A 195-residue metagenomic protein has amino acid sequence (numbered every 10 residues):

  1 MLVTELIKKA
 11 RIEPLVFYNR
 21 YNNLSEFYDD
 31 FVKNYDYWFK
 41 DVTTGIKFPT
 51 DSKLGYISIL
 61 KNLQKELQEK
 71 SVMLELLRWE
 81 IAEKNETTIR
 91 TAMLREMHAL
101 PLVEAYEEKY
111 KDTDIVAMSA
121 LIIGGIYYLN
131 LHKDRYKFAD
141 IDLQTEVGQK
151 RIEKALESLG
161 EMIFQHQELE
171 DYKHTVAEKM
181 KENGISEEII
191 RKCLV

Functional and structural regions predicted by a protein language model:
M1-E26, D30: Helix-turn-helix
E5, S58, L76, A117-G124: Amphipathic alpha-helical interaction segments
Y28-Y35, T91: Alpha-helical DNA-contacting segments of helix-turn-helix folds
D30, T43-M73, D112, S119: Hydrophobic alpha-helical connector segments
N34, W38, E66, K70 (+4 more regions): Phosphate/oxyanion-binding loops and surfaces in catalytic or ligand/nucleic-acid-binding neighborhoods
D41, K65-E104, L143-E146: Short secondary-structure transition hinges
E104-L159, I163-V176, E187-E188: Hydrophobic/aromatic-rich alpha-helical bundle segments in the mid-to-C-terminal region
N183-V195: Long, positively charged, glycine-interspersed low-complexity recognition regions
